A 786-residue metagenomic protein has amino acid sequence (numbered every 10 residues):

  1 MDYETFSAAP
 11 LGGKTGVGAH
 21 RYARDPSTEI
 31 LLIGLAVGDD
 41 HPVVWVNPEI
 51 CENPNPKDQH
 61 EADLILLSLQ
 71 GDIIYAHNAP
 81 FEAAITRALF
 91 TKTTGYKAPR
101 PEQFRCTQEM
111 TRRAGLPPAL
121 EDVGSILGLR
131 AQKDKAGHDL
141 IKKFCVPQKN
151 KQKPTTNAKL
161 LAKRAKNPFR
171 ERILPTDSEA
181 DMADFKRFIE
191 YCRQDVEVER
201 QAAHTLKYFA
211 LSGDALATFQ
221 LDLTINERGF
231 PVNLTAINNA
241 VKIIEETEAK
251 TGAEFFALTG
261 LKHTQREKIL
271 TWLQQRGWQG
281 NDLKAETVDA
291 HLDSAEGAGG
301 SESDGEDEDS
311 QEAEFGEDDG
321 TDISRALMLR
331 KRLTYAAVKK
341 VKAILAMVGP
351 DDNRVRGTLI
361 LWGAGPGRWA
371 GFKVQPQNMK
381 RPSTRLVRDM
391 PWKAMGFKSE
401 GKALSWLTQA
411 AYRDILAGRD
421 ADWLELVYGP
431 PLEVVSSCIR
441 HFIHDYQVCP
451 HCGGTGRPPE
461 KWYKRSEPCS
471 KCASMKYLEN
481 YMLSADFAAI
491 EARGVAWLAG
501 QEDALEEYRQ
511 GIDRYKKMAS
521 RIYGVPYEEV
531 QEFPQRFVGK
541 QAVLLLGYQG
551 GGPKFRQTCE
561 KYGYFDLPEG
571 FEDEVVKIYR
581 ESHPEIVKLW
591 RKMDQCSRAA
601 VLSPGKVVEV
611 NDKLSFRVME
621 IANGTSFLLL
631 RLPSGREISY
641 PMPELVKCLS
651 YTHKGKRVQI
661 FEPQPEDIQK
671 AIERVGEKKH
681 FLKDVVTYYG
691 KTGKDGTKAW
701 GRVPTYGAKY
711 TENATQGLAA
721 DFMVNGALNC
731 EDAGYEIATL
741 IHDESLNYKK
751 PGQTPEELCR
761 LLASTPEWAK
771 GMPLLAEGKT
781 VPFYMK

Functional and structural regions predicted by a protein language model:
M1, H77, R105-C106, E479-I490: Conserved catalytic palm subdomain of right-hand nucleotidyl-transferase polymerases, strongest for RNA-directed enzymes
M1-L11, D25, L32-L35, G115 (+6 more regions): Conserved "right-hand" nucleotidyltransferase catalytic core of DNA-directed polymerases
T28-E61, D72-K207, D214, F219 (+5 more regions): Active-site-proximal helix-loop-helix substrate-binding element of RNase H-like nuclease domains
P80-T93, A114, W272-Q275, A488-E502 (+1 more regions): Short active-site loop/helix that positions an aromatic residue
L206-D214, T218, F722-S745: Active-site palm subdomain of RNA-directed nucleic acid polymerases
S301-E302, E308-S310, S466, S520-A733 (+2 more regions): Conserved catalytic core of nucleic-acid polymerases
C449-C452, C469-C472: Short cysteine-rich clusters marking metal-coordination/redox-active sites
G456-P459, K476-Y477: Cys/His-rich microdomains that often coordinate metals
